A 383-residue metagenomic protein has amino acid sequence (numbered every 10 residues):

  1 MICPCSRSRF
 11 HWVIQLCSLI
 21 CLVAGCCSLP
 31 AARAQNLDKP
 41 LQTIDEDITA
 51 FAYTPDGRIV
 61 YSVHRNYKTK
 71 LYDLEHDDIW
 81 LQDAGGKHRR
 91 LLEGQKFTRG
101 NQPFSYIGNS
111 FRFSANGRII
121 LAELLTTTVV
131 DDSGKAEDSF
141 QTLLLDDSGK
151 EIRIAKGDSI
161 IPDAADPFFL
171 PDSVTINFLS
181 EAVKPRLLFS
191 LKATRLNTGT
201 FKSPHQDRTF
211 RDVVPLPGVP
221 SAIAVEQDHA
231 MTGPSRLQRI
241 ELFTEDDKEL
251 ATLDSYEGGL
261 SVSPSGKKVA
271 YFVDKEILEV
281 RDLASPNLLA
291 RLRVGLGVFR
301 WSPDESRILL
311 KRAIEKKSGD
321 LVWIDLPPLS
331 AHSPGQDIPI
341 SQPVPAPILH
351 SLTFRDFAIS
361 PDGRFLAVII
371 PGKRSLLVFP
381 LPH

Functional and structural regions predicted by a protein language model:
L41-D77: Beta-strand-rich domains and repeat architectures in extracellular enzymes and scaffolds, especially beta-propellers
T43-T49, G94-G100, G157-A164, H205-D212 (+3 more regions): Short coil/turn segments at the loop-to-beta-strand junctions that recur within blades of beta-propeller repeat folds
F51-I59, F111-I120, A165-T175, V213-A222 (+3 more regions): Blade-terminus and WD-like Trp-Asp/Gly-His loop motifs, strongest in beta-propeller folds
Y61-Y67, F113, L121-A136, P171 (+5 more regions): Beta-strand C-termini and the immediately following turn/loop, strongest in propeller blades
T69-W80, T128-L143, V183-K192, M231-E241 (+3 more regions): Structural motif
D83-K87, D146-K150, A193-L196, F243-D246 (+3 more regions): Short loop/turn segments that connect beta-strands within beta-propeller blades
R89-F113: Blade-loop segments of beta-propeller domains
T353-H383: Blade-level signature of beta-propeller repeat domains, shared across WD40, Kelch, NHL, RCC1 and BNR/Asp-box propellers
